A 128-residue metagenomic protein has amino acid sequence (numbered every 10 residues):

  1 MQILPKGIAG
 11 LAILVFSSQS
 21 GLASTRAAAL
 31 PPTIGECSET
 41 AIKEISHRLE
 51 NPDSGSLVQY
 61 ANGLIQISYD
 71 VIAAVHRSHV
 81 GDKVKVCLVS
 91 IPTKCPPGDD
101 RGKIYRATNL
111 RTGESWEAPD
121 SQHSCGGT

Functional and structural regions predicted by a protein language model:
M1, S18, I65-I67: Intrinsically disordered, low-complexity regions enriched in polar/acidic and amide residues
M1-A9: Bacterial N-terminal signal peptides that target proteins for export
V15-A23: C-terminal segment of classical bacterial N-terminal signal peptides
S24-T128: Cysteine-centric segments in proteins
